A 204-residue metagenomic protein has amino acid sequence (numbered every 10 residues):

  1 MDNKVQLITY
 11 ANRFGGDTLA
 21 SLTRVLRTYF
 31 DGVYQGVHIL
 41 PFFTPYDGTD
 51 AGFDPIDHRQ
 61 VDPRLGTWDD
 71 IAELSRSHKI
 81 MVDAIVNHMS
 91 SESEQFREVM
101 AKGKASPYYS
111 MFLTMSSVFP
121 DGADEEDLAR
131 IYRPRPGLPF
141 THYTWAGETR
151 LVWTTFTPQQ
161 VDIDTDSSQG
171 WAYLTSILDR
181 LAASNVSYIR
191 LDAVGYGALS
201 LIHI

Functional and structural regions predicted by a protein language model:
D2-T175, D179, A183, V194-L201: Acidic/aromatic-lined carbohydrate-recognition and catalytic surfaces of CAZymes acting on diverse glycans
V186: Short phosphate-binding/catalytic loops that engage adenosine nucleotides
I189-A193: Extended, hydrophobic alpha-helical segments in both membrane/secreted and soluble proteins
